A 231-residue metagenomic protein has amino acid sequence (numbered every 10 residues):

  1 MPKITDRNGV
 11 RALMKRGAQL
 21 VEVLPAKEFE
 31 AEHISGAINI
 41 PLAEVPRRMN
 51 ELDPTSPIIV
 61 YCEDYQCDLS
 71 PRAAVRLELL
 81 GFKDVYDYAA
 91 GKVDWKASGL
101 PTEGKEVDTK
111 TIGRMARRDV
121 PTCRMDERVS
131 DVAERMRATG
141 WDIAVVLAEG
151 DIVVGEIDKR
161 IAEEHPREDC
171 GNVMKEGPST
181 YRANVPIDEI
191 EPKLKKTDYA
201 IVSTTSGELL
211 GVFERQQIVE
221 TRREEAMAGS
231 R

Functional and structural regions predicted by a protein language model:
M1-A31, K96-T139, I143, G150-V153: Flexible, polar/low-complexity N-terminal or interdomain linker segments that lie immediately upstream of folded
P2-V60, Q66, G140, V153-R167 (+1 more regions): Positively charged, proline/Ser/Thr-rich regional signature most characteristic of the Rhodanese/CDC25-like
E22, A37, L77, M115 (+6 more regions): Terminal peptide-recognition signature
I38, Y86, D119-T122, S179: Structural signal for short hydrophobic segments within the conserved structured cores of catalytic domains across
L52-V93, S206: Catalytic cysteine-centered active loop of the rhodanese-like fold, especially the PTP/DSP P-loop
T122-W141, L147, T180-D198, V202-S206 (+1 more regions): The conserved cystathionine-beta-synthase
V154-A162, A200, L210-I218: Short hydrophobic beta-strand motif reused across regulatory alpha/beta modules
K159-M174, I218-R231: A short, polar/charged loop-to-alpha-helix boundary motif
